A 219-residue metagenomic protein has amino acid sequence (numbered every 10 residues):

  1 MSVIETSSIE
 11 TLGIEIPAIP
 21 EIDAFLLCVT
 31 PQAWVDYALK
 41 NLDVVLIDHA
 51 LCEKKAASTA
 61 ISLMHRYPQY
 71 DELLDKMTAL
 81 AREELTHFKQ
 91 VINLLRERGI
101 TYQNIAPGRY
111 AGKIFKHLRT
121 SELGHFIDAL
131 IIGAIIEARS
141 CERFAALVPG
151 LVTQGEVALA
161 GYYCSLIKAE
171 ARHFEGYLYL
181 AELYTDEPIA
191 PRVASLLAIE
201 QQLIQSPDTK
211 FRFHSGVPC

Functional and structural regions predicted by a protein language model:
S2-C219: Non-heme di-metal
